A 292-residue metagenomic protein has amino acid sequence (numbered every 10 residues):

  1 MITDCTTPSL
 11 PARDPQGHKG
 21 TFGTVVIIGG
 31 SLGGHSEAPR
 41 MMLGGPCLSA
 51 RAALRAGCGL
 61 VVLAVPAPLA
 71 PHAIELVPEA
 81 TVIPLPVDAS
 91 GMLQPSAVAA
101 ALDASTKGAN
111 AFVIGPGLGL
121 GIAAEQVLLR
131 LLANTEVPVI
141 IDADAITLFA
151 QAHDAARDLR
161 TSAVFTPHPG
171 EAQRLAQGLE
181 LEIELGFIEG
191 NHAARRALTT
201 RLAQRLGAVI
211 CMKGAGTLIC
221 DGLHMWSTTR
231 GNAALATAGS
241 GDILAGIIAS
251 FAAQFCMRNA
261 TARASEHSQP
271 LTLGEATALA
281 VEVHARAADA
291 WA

Functional and structural regions predicted by a protein language model:
M1-P138, T147-V164, P169-A292: Small-residue (G/A/S/T)-rich helix-start motifs and N-terminal tracts that mark the onset
